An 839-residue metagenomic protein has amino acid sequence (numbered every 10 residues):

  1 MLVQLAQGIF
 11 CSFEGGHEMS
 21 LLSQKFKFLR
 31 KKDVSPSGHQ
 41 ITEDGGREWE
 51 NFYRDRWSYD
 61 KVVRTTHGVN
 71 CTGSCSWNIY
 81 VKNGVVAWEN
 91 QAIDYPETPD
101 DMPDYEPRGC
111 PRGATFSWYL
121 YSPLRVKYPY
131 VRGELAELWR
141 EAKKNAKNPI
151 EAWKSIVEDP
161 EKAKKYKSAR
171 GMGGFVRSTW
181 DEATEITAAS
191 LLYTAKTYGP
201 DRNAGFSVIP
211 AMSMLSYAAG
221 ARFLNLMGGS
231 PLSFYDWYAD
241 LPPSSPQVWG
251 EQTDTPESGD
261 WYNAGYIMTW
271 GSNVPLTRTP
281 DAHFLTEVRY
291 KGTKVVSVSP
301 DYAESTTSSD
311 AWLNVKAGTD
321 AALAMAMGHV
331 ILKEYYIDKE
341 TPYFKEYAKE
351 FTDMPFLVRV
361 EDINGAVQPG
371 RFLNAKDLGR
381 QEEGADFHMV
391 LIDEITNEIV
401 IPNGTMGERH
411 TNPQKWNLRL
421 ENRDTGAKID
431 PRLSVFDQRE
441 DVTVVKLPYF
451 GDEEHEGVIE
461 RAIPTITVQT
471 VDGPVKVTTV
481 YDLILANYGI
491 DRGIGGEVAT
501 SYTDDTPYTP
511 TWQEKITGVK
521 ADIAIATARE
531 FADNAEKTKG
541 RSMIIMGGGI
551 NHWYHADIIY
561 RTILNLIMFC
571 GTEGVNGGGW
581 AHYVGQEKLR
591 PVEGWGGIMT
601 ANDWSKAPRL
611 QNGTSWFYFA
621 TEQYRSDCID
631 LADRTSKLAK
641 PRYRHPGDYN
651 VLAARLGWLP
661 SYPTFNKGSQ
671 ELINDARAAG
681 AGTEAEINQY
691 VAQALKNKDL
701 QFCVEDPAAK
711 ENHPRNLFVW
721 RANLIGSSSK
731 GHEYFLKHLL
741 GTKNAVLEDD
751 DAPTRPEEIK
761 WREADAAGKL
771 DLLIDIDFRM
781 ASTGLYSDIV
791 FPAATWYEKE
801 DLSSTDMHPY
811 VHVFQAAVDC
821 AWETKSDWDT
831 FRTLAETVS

Functional and structural regions predicted by a protein language model:
F13-V475, D482-G493, A499, Y508-Q513 (+6 more regions): N-terminal export/assembly segments and adjacent metallocofactor-ligating motifs of anaerobic energy-metabolism
C71, I759-R762, A767-I774, F778-A781 (+1 more regions): Phosphate/diphosphate-binding loops
W88, L232, Y336-F344, A521-I525 (+9 more regions): Acidic/polar loop patches that form or flank catalytic/metal-binding clefts of enzymes that bind anionic ligands
K196-P200, S213-M214, K515-G547, I558-L564 (+1 more regions): Gly/Pro-rich turn-and-neighbor structural signature
V208, Y347-F351, E530-F531, G547-G549 (+2 more regions): A glycine-rich phosphate-binding loop feature that marks nucleotide/adenosyl-phosphate handling sites
V274-L285, I725-L736, D801-H808: Glycine/threonine-rich flexible loop motifs
D301-E304, S782-A816: Flexible glycine/proline-rich, aromatic-decorated loop/lid segments
S308-V315, Y810-A821: Short beta-alpha connecting loops at secondary-structure transitions that line or flank enzyme active sites
